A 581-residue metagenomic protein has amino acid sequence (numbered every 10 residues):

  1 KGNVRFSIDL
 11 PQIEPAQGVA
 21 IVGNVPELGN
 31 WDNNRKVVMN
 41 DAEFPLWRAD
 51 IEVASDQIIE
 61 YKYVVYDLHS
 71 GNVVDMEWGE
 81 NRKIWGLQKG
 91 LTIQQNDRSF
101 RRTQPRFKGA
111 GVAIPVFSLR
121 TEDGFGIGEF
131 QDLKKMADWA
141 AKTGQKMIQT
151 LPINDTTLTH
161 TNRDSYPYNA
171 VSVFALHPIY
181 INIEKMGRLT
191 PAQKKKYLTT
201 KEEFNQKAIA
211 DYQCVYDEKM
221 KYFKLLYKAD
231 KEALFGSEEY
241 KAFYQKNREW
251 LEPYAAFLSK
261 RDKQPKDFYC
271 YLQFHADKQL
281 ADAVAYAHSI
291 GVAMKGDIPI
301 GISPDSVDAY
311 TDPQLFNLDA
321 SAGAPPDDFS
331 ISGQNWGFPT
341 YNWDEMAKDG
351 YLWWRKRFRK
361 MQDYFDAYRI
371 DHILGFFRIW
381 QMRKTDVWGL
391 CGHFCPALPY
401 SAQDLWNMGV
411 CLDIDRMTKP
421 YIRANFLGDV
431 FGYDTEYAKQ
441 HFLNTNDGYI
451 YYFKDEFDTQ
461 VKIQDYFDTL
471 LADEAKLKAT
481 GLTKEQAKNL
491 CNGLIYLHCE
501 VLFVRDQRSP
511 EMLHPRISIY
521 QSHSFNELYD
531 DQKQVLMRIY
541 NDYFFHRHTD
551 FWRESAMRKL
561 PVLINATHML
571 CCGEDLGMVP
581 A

Functional and structural regions predicted by a protein language model:
V4-D9: A short, amphipathic beta-strand motif
L10-I58, Y66-K89, F125: Aromatic-rich carbohydrate-binding modules that target alpha-glucans
E52, K89-A581: Catalytic cores of glycan-processing enzymes that make or break glycosidic bonds
V64-Y66, I373: Short, loop-centered acidic/histidine patches that primarily coordinate divalent metals
